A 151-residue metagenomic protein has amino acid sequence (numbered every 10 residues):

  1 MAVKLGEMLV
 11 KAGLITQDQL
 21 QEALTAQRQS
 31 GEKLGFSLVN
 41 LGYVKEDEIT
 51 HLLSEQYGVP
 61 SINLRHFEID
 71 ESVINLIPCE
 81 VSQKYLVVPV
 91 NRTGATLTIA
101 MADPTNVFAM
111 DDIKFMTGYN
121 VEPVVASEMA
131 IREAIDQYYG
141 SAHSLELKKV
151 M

Functional and structural regions predicted by a protein language model:
M1-M151: N-terminal, intrinsically disordered, highly charged
